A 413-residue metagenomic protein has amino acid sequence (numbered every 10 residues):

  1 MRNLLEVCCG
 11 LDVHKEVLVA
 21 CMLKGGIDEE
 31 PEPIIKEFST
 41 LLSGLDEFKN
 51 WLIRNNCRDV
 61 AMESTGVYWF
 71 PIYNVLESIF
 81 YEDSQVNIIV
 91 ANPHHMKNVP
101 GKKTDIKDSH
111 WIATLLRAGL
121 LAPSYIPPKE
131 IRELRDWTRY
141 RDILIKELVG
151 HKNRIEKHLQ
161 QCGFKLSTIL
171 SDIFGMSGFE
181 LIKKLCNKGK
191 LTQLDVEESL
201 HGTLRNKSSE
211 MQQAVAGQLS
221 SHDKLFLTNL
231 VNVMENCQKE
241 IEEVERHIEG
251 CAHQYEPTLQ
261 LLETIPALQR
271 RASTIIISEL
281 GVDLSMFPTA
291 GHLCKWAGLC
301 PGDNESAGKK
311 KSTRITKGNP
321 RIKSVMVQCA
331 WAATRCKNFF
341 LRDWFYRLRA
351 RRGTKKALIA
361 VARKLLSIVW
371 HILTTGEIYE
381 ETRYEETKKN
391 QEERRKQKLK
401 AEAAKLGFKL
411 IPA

Functional and structural regions predicted by a protein language model:
M1-A413: A detector of single, family-specific signature residues that are central to catalytic or substrate-handling motifs
